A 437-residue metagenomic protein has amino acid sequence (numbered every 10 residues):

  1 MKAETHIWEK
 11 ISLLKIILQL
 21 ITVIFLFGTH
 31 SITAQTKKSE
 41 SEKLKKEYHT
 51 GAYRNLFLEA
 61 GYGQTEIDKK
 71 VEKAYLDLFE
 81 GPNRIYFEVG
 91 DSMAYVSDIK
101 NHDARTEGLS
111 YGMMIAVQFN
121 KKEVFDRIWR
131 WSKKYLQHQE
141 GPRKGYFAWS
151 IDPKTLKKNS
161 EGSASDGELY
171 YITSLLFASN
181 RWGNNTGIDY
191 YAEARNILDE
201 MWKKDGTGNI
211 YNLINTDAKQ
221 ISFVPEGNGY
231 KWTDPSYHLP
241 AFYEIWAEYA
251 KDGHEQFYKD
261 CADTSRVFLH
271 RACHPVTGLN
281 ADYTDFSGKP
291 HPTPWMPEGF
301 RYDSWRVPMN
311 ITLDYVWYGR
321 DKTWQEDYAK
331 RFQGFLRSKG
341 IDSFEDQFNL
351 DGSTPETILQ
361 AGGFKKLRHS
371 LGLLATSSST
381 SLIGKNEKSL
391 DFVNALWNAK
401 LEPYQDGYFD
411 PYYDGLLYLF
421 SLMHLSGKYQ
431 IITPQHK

Functional and structural regions predicted by a protein language model:
M1-T36: Bacterial Sec-dependent N-terminal signal peptides
K37-K73, H102-T106, K144-Y146, S160-D166 (+3 more regions): Extended ligand-binding clefts on enzyme/binding-domain cores
E42-E168, S174, R181-N184, S304 (+7 more regions): N-terminal carbohydrate-binding/catalytic regions of secreted carbohydrate-active enzymes
G112, V124-F125, G187, A194 (+3 more regions): Solenoid-repeat scaffolds in large eukaryotic assemblies
R127-K134, L176-F177, A192-W202: Active-site-adjacent structural elements in enzyme catalytic domains
Q137, G183, W202, G206-T207 (+2 more regions): Helix-capping and short linker residues that terminate individual alpha-solenoid repeat units
W397-D406: Solenoid-like repeat scaffolds
L422-L425, I432-K437: Active-site or metal-binding loop neighborhoods of secreted/extracellular toxin and effector enzymes
